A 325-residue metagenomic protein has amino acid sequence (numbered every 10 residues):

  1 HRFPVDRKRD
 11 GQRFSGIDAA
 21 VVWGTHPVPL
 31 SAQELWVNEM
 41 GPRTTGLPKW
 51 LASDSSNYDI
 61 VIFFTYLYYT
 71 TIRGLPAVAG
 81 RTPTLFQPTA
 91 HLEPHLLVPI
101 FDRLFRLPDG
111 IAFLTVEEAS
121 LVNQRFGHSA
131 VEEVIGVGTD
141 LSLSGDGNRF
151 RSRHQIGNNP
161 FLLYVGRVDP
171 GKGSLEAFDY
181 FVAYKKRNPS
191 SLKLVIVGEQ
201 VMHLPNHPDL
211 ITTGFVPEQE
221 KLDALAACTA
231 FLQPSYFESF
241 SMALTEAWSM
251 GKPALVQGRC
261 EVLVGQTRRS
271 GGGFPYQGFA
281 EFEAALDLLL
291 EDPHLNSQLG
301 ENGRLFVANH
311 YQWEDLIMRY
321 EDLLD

Functional and structural regions predicted by a protein language model:
A79, G198-L222, A230: Nucleotide-activated donor-binding/catalytic signature segment of Leloir-type glycosyltransferases, i.e., the conserved
P83-P94, F101-D146, I156-G157, Y164: Donor nucleotide-sugar binding/catalytic pocket of nucleotide-sugar-dependent glycosyltransferases
Q155-K172, F178-A183: Conserved donor-binding/catalytic core segment of Leloir-type glycosyltransferases
L175, L222, F240, L244-S249 (+1 more regions): Short alpha-helical segment that forms part of, or immediately flanks, the ligand-binding pocket in carbohydrate-active
Y236: Aromatic "clamp/platform" in nucleotide-sugar-dependent glycosyltransferases that forms part of the donor/acceptor
P253-Q257: Short hydrophobic beta-strand element within catalytic cores of glycosyltransferases and related nucleotide-activated
G272-A280, L288-P293: Conserved acidic donor-binding segment of nucleotide-sugar-dependent glycosyltransferases
L288, L295-N309, R319-D322: A short, well-ordered alpha-helix in the C-terminal region of glycosyltransferases
